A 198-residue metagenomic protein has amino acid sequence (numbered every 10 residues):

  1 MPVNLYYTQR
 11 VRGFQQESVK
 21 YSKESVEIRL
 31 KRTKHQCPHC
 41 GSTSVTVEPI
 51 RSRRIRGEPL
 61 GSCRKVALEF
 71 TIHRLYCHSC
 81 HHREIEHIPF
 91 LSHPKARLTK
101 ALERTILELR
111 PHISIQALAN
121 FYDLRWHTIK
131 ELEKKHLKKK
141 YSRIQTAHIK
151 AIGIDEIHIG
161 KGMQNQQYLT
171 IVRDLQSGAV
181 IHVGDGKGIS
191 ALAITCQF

Functional and structural regions predicted by a protein language model:
M1-H82, I88: Short, conserved DNA-binding cores of transcription-related domains
P2-Y7, V11-G13, T43-S44, I50-R54 (+4 more regions): Short linear motifs at secondary-structure transitions and domain/linker junctions
T33, L91, G186-S190: A short, sequence-level motif marking secondary-structure junctions
P38-C40, R97, L192-T195: A short, polar/proline- and glycine-enriched secondary-structure boundary/capping micro-motif
T46-I50, H87, A96, T170-D174 (+1 more regions): Short, low-complexity, polar/charged sequence segments that are solvent-exposed and flexible
S52-I55, R64, A101-E103, Q176-V180 (+1 more regions): Glycine-rich loops and low-complexity Gly/Arg-rich segments that provide flexible linkers or classic glycine-based
I55-I152, E156-M163: Short, positively charged, Gly/Tyr-enriched micro-motifs that form contact patches at catalytic or ligand/partner
K134-F198: RNase H-like nuclease fold core
